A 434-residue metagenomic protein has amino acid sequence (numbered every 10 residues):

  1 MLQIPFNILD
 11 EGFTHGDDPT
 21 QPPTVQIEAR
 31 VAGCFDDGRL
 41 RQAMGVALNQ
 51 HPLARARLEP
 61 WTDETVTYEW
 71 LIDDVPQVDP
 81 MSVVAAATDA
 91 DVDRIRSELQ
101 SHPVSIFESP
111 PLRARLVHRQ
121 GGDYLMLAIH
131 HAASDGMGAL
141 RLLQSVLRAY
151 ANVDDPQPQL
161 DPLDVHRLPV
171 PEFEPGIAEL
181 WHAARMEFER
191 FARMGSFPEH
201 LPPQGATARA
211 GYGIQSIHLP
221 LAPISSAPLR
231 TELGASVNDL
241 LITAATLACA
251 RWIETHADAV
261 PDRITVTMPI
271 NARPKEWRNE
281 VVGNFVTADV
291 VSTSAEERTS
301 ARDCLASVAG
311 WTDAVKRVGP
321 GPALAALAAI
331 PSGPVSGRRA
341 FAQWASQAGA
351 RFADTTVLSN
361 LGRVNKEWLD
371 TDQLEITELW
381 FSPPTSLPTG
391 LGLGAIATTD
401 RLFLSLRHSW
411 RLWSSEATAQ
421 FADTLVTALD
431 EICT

Functional and structural regions predicted by a protein language model:
M1-E172, S236-A257, L369-T434: Non-catalytic N-terminal regions of enzymes
L58-T62, H118, M268-A272, N360-G362: A general secondary-structure junction signal
P111, T265, F352-T355, R401: A residue-level signal for beta-strand positions that form part of recognition/binding surfaces within mature
P158-R193: Intrinsically disordered, low-complexity regions enriched in acidic/Ser/Thr/Pro/Gln residues
W181-A235: Flexible, P/S/T/G-rich "lid" or insertion loops adjacent to the active sites of thioester-utilizing
Y212-T287, V291-T293: Long, internal scaffold/assembly segments composed of regular secondary structure
I214-S216, E280-L369: Helical lid/core segments from catalytic subdomains that handle acyl or acyl-like groups
I270-P274, N360-V364, A397-T399, H408: A broadly conserved detector of short glycine/acidic/proline-rich loop/turn motifs that flank catalytic sites and bind
